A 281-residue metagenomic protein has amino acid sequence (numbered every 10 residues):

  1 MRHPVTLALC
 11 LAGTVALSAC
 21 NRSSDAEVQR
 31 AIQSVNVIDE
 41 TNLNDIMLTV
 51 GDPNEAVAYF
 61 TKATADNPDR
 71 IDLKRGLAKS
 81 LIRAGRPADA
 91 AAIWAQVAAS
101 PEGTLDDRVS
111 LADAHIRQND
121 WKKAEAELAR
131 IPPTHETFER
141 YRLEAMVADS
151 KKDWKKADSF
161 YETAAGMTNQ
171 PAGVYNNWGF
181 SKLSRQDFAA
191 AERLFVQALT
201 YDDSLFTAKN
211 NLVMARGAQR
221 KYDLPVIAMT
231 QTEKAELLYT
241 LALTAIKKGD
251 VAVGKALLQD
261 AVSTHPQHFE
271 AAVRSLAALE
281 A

Functional and structural regions predicted by a protein language model:
C20-G76, R83-G85, A92: N-terminal leader/linker segments that initiate helical-solenoid repeat arrays
D66, A99-P101, I131-H135, G166-M167 (+3 more regions): Structural marker of alpha-solenoid helical repeat scaffolds
I71-D72, T104-D106, T137-E139, W154 (+4 more regions): Helix-start (N-cap) detector for alpha-helical repeat units in TPR-like alpha-solenoids, especially tetratricopeptide
G76, S110, L143-E144, N177 (+3 more regions): Canonical tetratricopeptide repeat
